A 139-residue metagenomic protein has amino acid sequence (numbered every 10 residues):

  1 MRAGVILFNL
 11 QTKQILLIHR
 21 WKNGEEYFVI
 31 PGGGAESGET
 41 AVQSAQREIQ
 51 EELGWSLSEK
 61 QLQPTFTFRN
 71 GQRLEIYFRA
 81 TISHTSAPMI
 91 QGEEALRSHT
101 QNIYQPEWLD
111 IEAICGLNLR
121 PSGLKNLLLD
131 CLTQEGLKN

Functional and structural regions predicted by a protein language model:
M1-I15, S37: Conserved N-terminal beta-strand and adjoining loop/helix that marks the start of the Nudix/MutT-like hydrolase domain
F8, T65-T67: Residue-level recognition of beta-strand microenvironments
R20: Short loop/turn segments immediately following the C-termini of beta-strands
N23-E26: A conserved beta-turn-beta hairpin within the catalytic core of GNAT-like acetyltransferases that forms part
I30, R73-E75, Q101-Y104: Short connector loops at helix/strand junctions that flank enzyme active sites, especially segments positioning acidic
I30-Q63: The catalytic Nudix box helix
P31, S37, A95-Q101, K138-N139: Functional cleft and adjacent loop/helix regions within the main domain that mediate ligand binding or catalysis
F68-A95, E107-A113, R120-E135: Active-site-adjacent beta-strand/loop module that shapes the phosphate/pyrophosphate-binding cleft
